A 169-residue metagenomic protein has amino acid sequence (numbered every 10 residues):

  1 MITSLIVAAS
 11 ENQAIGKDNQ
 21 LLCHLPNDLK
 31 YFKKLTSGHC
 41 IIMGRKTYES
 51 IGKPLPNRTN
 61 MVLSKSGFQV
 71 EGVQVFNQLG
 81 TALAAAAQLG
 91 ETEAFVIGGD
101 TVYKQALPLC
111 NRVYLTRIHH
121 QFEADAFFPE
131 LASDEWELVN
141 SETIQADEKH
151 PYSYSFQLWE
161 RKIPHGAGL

Functional and structural regions predicted by a protein language model:
M1-L5: Extreme N-terminal starter segment of soluble prokaryotic enzymes
V7-I163, L169: Flexible, gly/pro- and Lys/Arg-enriched active-site loops
